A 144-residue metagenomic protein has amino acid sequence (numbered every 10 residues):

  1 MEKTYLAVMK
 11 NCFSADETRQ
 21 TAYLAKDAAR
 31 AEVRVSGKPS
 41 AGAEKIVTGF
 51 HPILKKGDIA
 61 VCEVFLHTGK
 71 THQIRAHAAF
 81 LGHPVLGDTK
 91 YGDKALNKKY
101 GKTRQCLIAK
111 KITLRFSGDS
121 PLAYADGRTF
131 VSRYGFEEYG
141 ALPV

Functional and structural regions predicted by a protein language model:
M1-K3: A short alpha->loop->secondary-structure connector
L6-V8, K111: Residues embedded in well-ordered beta-strands
V8-A60, F116-P121, V131-S132, G140-P143: Glycine- and acidic-residue-rich catalytic/RNA-contacting loop of pseudouridine synthases
A41, R75-V144: Pseudouridine synthases involved in rRNA/tRNA modification
C62-F65: Short histidine-centered loop motifs in beta-beta connectors
H72: Exposed beta-strand face motif in extracellular beta-rich ectodomains
